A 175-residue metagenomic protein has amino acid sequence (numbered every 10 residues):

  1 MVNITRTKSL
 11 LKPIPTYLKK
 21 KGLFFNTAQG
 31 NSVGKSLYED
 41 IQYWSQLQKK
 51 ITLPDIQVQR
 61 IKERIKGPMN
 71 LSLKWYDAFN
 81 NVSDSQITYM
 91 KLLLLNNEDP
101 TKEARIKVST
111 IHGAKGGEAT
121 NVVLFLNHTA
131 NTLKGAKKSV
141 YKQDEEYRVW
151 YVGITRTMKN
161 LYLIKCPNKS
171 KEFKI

Functional and structural regions predicted by a protein language model:
M1-I175: The feature marks helicase ATPase cores and/or their adjacent C-terminal helical subdomains in SF1/SF2/AAA+ helicases
